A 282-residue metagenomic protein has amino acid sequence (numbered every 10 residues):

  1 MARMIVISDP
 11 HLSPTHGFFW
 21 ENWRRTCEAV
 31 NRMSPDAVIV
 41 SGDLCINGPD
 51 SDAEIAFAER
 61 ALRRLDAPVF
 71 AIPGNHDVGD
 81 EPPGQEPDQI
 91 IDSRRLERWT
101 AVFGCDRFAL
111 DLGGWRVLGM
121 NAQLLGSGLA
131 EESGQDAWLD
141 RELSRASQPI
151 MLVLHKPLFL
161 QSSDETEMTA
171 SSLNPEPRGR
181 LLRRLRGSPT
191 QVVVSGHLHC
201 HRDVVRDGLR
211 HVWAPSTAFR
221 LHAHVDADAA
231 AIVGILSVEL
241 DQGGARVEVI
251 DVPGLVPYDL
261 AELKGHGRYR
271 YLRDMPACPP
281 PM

Functional and structural regions predicted by a protein language model:
M1, P35, D66, R107 (+3 more regions): A general structural motif
M1-F57, A61, Q161: N-terminal active-site segment of His-dependent metallophosphoesterases
A2-P14, G114-L124, M151-V153, L209-S216 (+1 more regions): Active-site-proximal beta-strand elements of phosphoester/diester hydrolases
I7, V40-S41, I72, V153 (+1 more regions): Generic enzyme active-site microenvironment
S13-T15, I46-D50, N75-P83, L125-G128 (+3 more regions): Active-site environment of divalent metal-dependent phosphoester hydrolases
R25, S144, R184, H201-M282: Binuclear metal-dependent phosphoesterase catalytic core
E28-A37, R116-L118, G128-V212, H266-M282: His/acidic metal-ligating clusters that form di-metal
D50-R145, P175-G187, R206-D207, V212-P215 (+2 more regions): Extended active-site neighborhood of metal-dependent phosphoesterases/phosphodiesterases
